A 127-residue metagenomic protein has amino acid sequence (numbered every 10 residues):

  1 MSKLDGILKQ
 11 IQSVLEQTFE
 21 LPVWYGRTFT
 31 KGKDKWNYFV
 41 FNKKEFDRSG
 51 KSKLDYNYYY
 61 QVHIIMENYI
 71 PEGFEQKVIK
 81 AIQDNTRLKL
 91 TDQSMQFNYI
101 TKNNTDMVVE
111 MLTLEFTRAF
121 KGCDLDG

Functional and structural regions predicted by a protein language model:
M1-Q10, K44-N57, Q93-G127: Short, charged interaction patches at domain edges and termini
M1-R48, S52, I70, F74-Q76 (+1 more regions): Small/polar-rich, solvent-exposed N-terminal microdomains that initiate assembly or binding
F19, K80-K89: A common structural junction motif
Y25-T28, T91-Q96: Short glycine-rich, low-complexity/disordered patches
N37-F39, Y60, L112-L114: A broad, low-specificity signal marking well-ordered, structured residues that form hydrophobic/aromatic
F41, K89-D92: A structural signal for short, hydrophobic beta-strand segments that form beta-sheets in beta-rich/all-beta domains
R48-G50, H63-N68, T86-L90, R118: Glycine-rich loops and low-complexity Gly/Arg-rich segments that provide flexible linkers or classic glycine-based
V62-D84: Mid-chain, well-packed structural core segment of small domains
